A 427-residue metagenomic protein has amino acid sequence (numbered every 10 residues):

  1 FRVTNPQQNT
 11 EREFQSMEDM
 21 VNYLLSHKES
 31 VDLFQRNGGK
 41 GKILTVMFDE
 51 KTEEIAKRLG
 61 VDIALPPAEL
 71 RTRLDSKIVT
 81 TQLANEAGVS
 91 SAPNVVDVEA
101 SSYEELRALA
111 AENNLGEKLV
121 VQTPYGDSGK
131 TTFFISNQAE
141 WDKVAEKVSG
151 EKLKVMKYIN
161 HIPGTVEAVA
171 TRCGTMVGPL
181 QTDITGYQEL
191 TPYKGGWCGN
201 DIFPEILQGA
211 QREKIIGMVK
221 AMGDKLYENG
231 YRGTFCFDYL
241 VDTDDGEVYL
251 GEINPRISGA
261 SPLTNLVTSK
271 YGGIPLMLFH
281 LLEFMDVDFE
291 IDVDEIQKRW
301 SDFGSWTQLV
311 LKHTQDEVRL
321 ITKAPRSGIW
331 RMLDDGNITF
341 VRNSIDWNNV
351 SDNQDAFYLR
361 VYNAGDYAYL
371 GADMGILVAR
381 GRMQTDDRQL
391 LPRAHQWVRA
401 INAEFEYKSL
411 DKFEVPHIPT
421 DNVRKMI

Functional and structural regions predicted by a protein language model:
F1-R73, V79, Y103-E105, D386 (+1 more regions): ATP-binding N-terminal substructure of ATP-dependent carboxylate-amine bond-forming enzymes
S90-A92, N114-V120, F134-P163, A221-E228 (+1 more regions): Conserved ATP-binding module of the ATP-grasp superfamily
P93-N94, K118-K143, P163-T165, Q188-L207: Glycine-rich phosphate-binding loop of ATP-grasp-fold ATP-dependent ligases
F133-T191, V241-Y249, S301-D316, L320-P325 (+2 more regions): Phosphate-binding site of ATP-dependent enzymes
K157-G164, A168-A221, N254-L281: ATP-dependent carboxylate/phosphate-activation module, predominantly the ATP-grasp catalytic core and closely related
G196-D245, L282-S305, V310, P392-Q396 (+1 more regions): A long amphipathic alpha-helix within ATP-dependent nucleotide-binding catalytic cores
L282-I427: Peripheral (often C-terminal) accessory segments that flank ATP-dependent C-N-forming ligase machineries
